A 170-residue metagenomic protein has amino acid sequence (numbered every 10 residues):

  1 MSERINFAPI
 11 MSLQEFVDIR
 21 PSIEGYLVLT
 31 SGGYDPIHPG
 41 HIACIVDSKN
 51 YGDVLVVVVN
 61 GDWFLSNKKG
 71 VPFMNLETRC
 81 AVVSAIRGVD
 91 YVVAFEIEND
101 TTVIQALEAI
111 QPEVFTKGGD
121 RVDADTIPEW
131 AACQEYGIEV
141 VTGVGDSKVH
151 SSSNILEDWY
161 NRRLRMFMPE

Functional and structural regions predicted by a protein language model:
M1-E170: Nucleotidyltransferase catalytic core that binds NTPs
